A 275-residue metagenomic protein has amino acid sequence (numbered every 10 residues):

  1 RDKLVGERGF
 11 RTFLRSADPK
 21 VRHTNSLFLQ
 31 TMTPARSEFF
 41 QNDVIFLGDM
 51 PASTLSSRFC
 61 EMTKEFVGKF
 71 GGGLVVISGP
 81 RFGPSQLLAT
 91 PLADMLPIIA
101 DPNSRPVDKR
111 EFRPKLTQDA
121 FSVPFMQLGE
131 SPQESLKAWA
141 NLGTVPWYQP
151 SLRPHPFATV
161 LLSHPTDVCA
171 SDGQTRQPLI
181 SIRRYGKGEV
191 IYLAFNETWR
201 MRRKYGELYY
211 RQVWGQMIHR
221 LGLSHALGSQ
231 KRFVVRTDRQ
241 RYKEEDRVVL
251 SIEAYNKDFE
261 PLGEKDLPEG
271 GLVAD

Functional and structural regions predicted by a protein language model:
R1-H225: Acidic, S/T/G-rich, low-cysteine, solvent-exposed domains in lumenal/extracellular/periplasmic regions of secretory
P106-D108, H225-L227, V249-K257: Short, highly charged low-complexity linear segments
P154, Y242-D246, D275: Short flexible coil/turn linkers enriched for glycine and charged/polar residues that connect secondary-structure
H219-K243: Short, compositionally biased P/S/T/A/G/V-rich stretches that sit at domain boundaries
G228-K231, Y242, D246-V248, G263-P268: C-terminal accessory/connector segments of nucleic-acid motor ATPases
V235-D238, K243-F259: Beta-strand-rich structural segments
N256-D275: Short flexible loop/turn segments that cap and initiate beta-strands
